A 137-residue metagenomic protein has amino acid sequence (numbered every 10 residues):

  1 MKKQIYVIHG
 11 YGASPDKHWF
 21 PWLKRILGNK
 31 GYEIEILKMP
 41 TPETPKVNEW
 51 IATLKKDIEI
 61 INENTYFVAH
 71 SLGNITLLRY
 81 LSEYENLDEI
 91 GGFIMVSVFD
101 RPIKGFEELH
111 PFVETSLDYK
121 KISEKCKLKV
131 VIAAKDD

Functional and structural regions predicted by a protein language model:
K2-E63: Active-site catalytic motif of lipid deacylating hydrolases and related acyltransferases
Y6-G10, H70, A133: The conserved beta1-alpha1 loop
A13-S14, K135-D137: Acidic catalytic loop of the alpha/beta-hydrolase fold
F67-L78: Gly/Ala-rich beta-loop-alpha elbow adjacent to hydrolase catalytic centers
E85-E89, Y119-C126: Short, conserved loop/helix-junction motifs that constitute active-site signature segments in enzyme catalytic cores
L87-R101: A conserved short beta-strand
F106-K121, D137: Active-site nucleophile elbow and catalytic-triad environment of alpha/beta-hydrolase enzymes
K125, V130-A133: Short beta-strand/loop motif that positions the catalytic acidic residue of the alpha/beta-hydrolase fold
